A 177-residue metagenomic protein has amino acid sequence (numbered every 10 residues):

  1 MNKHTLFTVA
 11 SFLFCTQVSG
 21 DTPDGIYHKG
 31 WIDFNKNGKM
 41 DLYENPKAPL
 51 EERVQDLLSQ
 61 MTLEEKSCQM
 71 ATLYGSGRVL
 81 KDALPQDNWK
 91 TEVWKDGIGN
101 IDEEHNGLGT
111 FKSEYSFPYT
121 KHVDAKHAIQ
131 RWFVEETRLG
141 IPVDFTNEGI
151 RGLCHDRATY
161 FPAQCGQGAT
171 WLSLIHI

Functional and structural regions predicted by a protein language model:
N2-T8: Sec-dependent signal peptide recognition, specifically the positively charged N-region followed immediately by
V9-F12, G149: N-terminal leader/targeting segments
D21-I175: N-terminal beta-rich core of secreted/periplasmic extracellular enzymes
